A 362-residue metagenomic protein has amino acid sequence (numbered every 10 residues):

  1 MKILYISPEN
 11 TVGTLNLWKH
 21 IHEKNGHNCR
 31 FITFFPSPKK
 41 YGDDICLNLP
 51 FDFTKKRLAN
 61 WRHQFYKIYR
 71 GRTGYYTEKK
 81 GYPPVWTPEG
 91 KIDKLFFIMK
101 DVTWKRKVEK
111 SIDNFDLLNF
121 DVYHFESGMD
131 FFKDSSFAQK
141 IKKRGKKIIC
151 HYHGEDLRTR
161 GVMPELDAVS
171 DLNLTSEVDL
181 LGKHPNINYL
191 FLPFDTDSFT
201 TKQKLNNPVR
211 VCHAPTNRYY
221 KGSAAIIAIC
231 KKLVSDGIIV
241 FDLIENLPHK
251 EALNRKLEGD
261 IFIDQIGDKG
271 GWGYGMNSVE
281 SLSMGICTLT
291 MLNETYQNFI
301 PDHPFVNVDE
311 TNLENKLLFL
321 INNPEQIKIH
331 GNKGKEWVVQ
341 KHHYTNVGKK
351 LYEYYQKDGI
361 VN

Functional and structural regions predicted by a protein language model:
M1-L47: N-terminal subdomain of nucleotide-sugar transferases
K2-S7, F96-K100, D113-F132: Short N-terminal targeting/anchoring amphipathic segment
L4, T201-K221, I227: Conserved donor-binding/catalytic core segment of Leloir-type glycosyltransferases
V122-G128, A138-L157, N173-T175: Active-site proximal beta-strand in glycosyltransferases
I149, D156-L157, D167-T201: Donor nucleotide-sugar binding/catalytic pocket of nucleotide-sugar-dependent glycosyltransferases
S281-T290: Short hydrophobic beta-strand element within catalytic cores of glycosyltransferases and related nucleotide-activated
Q297-L318, I329: Change "using UDP/GDP/dTDP sugars" to "using nucleotide sugars
E325-Q356: A charged, aromatic-enriched C-terminal amphipathic alpha-helix characteristic of glycosyltransferases across folds
